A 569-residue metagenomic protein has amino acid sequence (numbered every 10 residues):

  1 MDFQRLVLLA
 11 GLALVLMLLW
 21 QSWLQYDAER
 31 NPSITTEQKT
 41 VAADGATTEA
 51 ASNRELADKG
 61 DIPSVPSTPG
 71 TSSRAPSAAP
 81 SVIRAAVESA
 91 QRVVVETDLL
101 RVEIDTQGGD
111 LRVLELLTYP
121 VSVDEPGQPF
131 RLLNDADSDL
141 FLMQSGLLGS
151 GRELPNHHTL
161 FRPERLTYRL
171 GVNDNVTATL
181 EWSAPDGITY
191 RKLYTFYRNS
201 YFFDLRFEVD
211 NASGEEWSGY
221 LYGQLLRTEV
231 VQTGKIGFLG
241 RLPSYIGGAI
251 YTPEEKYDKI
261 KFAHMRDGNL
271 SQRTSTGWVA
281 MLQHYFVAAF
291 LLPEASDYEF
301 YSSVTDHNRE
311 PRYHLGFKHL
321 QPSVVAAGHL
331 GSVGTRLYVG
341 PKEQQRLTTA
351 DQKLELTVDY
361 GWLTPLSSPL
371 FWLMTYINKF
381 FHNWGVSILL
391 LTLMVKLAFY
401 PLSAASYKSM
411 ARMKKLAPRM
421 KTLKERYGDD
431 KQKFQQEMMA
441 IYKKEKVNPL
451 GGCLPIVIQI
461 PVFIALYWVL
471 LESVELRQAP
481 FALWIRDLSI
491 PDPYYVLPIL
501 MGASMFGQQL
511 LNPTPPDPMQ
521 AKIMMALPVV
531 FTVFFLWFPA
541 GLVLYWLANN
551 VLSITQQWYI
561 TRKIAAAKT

Functional and structural regions predicted by a protein language model:
M1-K39, I104, F207, Y220-L242 (+2 more regions): Helix-loop-helix
L9, Q25-P129, L133: Juxtamembrane extramembrane loops of integral membrane proteins
V87, R92-L356: Soluble non-transmembrane domains of integral membrane proteins
